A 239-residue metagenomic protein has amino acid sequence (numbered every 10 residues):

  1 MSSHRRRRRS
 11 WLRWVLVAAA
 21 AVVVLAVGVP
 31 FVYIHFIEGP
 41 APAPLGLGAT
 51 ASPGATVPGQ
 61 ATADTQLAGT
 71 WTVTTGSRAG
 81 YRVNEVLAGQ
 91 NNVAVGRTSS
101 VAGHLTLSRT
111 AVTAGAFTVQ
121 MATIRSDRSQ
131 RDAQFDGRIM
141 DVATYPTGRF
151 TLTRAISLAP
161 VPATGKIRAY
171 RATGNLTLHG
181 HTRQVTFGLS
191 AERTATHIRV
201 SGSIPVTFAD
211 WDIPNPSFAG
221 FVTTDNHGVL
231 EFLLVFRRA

Functional and structural regions predicted by a protein language model:
S2-A239: Low-complexity, acidic/polar, glycine-enriched regions of mature
